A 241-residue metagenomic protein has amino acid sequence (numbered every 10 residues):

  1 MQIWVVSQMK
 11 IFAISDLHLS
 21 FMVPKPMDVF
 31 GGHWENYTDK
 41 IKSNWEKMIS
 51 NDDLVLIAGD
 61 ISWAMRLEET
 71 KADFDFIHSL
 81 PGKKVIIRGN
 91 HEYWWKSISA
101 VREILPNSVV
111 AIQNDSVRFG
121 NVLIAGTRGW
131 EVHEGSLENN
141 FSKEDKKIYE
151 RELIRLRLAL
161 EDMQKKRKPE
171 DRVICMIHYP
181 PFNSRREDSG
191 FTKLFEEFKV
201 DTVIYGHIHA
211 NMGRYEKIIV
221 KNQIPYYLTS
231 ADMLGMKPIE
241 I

Functional and structural regions predicted by a protein language model:
Q8-F12: Extreme N-terminal starter segment of soluble prokaryotic enzymes
I14, A58, I87, M176 (+1 more regions): Generic enzyme active-site microenvironment
L17-S20, W95-R186: Conserved catalytic scaffold of divalent metal-dependent phosphoesterases
H18-V23, W63-E68, N90-I98, R118 (+4 more regions): Active-site environment of divalent metal-dependent phosphoester hydrolases
V23-G120, E187-V200, N222-I224, L228-S230: Core catalytic region of metal-dependent phosphoesterases/phosphodiesterases, especially metallo-beta-lactamase-like
K40-L54, H78, K143-Y215: His/acidic metal-ligating clusters that form di-metal
